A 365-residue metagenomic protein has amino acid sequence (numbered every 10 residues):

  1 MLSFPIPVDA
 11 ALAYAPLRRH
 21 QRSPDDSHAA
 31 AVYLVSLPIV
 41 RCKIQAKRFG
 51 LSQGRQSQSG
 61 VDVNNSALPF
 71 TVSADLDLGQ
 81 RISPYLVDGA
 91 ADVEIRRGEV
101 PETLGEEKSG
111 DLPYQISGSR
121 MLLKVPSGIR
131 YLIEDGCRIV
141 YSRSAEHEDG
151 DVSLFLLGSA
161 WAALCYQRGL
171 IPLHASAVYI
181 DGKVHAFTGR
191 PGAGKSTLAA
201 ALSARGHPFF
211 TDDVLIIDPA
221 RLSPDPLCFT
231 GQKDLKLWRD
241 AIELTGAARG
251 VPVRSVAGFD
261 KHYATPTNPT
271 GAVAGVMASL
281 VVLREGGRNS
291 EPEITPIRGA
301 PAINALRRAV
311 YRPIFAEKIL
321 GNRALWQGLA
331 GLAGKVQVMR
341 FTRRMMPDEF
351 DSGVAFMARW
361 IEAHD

Functional and structural regions predicted by a protein language model:
Y14-H20, A31-S36, Q45: N-terminal polybasic/positive-inside topogenic patches
G60-D77, R81-S83, D181, H185-T188 (+1 more regions): Glycine-rich, often acidic-flanked micro-motifs that create phosphate/phosphodiester-binding or positioning elements
G60-R143, R359, A363-D365: Long, basic/Gly/Ser/Thr-rich N-terminal segments that mediate initial subcellular attachment or targeting
C137-D181: Extreme N-terminal, non-catalytic leader segments that precede Walker-type/kinase nucleotide-binding cores
G192: Walker A (P-loop) phosphate-binding loop of P-loop NTPases
K195: Conserved lysine of the Walker
